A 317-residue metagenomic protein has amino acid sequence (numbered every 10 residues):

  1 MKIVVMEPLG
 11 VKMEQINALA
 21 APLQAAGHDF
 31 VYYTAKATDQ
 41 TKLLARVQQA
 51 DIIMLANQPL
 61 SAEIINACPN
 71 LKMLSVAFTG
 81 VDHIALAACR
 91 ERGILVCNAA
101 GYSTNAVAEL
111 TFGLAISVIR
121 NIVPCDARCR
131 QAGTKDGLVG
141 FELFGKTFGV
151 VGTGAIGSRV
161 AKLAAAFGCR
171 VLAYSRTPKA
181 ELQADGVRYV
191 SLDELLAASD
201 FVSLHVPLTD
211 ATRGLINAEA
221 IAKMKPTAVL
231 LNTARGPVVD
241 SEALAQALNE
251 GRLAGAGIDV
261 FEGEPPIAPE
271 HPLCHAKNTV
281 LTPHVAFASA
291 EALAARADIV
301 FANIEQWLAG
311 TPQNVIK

Functional and structural regions predicted by a protein language model:
M1-A50, L172: N-terminal glycine-/charge-rich "phosphate-binding" loop or analogous flexible N-terminal tail
E7, L55-N57, F78, L204-V206 (+3 more regions): Glycine-rich, N-terminal phosphate-binding loop of Rossmann-like dinucleotide-binding domains
V47, C68-L71, L196: Structural signal for repeat-unit boundaries in curved repeat scaffolds
A62-I65, T177-P272: Rossmann-like adenosine-cofactor binding region
R92-I94, A100-T147, R159-K162, A166 (+3 more regions): Phosphate-binding beta-alpha-beta segment of Rossmann-like dinucleotide-binding domains, i.e., the NAD(P)
V96-C97, T227-K317: Rossmann-like dinucleotide-binding domain for NAD(H)/NADP(H)
T153-G154: Glycine-rich Rossmann-fold phosphate-binding loop(s) that bind the pyrophosphate of adenine dinucleotide cofactors
